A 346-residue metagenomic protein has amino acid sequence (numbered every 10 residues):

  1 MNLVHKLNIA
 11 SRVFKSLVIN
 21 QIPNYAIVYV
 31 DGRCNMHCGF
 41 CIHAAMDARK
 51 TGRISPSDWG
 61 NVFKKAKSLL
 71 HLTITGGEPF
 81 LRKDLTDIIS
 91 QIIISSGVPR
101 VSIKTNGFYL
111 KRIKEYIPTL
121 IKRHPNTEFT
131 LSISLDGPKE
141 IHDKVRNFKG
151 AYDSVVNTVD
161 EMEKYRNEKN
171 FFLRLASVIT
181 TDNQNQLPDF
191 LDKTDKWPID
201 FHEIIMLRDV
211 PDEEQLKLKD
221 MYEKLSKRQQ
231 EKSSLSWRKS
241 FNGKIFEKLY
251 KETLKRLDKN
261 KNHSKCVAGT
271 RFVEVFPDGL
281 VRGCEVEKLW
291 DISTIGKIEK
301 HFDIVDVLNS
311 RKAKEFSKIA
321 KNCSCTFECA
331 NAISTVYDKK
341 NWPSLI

Functional and structural regions predicted by a protein language model:
M1-P23, L235-K259, V336-I346: Alpha-helical membrane-targeting segments
N2-E128, V210, L218, V336-D338: Conserved alpha-helical substructure of the radical SAM core
I9-V13, Q21-I22, A44, H263 (+1 more regions): Flexible mid-to-C-terminal extensions adjoining Fe-S/redox cofactors in radical SAM and related proteins
Y25-I54, T75, L173-T180, F190-D195 (+5 more regions): Soluble, non-transmembrane catalytic domains of enzymes that act on hydrophobic metabolites at membranes
N35, T86, L110, P138-K139 (+2 more regions): Alpha-helix N-cap/helix-start and coil->helix boundary motif
S57-K64, D87-S90, I94, E115-T119 (+6 more regions): Replace "anionic and nucleotidyl ligands
H124-R282, V286-K297, D338: Radical SAM enzyme [4Fe-4S]-AdoMet core and its adjacent flexible, acidic and glycine-rich loops/tails across
